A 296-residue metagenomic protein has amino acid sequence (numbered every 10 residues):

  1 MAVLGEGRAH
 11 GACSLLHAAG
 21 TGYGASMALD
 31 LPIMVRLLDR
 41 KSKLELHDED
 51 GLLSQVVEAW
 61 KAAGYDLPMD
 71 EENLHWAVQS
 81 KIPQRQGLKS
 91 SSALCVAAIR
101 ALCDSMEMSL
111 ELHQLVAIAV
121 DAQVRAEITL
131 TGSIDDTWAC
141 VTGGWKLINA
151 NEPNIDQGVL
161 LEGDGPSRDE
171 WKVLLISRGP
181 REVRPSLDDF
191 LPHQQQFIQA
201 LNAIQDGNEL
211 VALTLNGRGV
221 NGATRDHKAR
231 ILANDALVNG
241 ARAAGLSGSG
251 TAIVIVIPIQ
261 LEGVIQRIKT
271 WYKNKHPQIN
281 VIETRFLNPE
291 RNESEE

Functional and structural regions predicted by a protein language model:
M1-Q86, N288-E296: ATP-binding N-lobe of GHMP and related small-molecule kinases
L4-H10, R40-S42, I155-E296: C-terminal nucleotide
G11-H17, I33-L37, D136-C140, W145-L147 (+1 more regions): Short beta-strand scaffold segments in enzyme catalytic cores
L67-N73, L102-I118, G263-T270: Phosphate-handling active-site elements
L88-L112, V141-G143: DPxDG-like acidic metal-binding loop motif
E111-R125, E209-G217, K269: Short, well-structured alpha-helical segments that form the helix of a local strand-helix-strand
H113-V159: Alpha/beta catalytic cores of group-transfer enzymes, especially the acyltransferase/condensing modules of polyketide
